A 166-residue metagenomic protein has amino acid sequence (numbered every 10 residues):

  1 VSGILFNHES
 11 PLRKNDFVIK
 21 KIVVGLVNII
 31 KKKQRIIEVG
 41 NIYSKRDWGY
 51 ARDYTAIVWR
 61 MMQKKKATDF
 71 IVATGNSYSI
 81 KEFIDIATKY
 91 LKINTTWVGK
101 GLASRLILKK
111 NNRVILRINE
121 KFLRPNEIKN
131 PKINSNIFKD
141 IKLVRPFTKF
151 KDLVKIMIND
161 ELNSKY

Functional and structural regions predicted by a protein language model:
S2-I4: Conserved beta-strand scaffold in the Rossmann-like NAD(H)/NADP(H)-binding core of dehydrogenases/reductases
N7-L12: Conserved catalytic-site region of short-chain dehydrogenase/reductase
R13-Y166: C-terminal substrate-binding subdomain of Rossmann-fold SDR/epimerase-dehydratase oxidoreductases
